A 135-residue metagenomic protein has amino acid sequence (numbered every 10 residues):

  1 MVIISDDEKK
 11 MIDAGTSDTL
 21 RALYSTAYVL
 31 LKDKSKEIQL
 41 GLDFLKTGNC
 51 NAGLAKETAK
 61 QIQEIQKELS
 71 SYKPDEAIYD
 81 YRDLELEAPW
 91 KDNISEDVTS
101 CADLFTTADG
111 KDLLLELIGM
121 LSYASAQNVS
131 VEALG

Functional and structural regions predicted by a protein language model:
M1-G119, Y123-G135: Acidic (Asp/Glu-rich) sequence patches and key acidic residues that form negatively charged surfaces used
